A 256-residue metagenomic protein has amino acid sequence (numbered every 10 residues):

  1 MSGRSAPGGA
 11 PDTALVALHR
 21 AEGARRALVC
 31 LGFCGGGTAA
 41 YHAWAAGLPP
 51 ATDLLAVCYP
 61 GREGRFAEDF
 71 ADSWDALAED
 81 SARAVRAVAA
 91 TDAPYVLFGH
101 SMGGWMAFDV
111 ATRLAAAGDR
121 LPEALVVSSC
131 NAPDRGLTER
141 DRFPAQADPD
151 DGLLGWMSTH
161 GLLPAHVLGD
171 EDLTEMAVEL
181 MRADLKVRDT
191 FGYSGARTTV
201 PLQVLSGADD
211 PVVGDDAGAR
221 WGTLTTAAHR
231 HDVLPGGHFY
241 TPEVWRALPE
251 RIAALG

Functional and structural regions predicted by a protein language model:
M1-F98, W105-G256: Domain-scale detector for complete catalytic domains at protein termini or as standalone homologs
